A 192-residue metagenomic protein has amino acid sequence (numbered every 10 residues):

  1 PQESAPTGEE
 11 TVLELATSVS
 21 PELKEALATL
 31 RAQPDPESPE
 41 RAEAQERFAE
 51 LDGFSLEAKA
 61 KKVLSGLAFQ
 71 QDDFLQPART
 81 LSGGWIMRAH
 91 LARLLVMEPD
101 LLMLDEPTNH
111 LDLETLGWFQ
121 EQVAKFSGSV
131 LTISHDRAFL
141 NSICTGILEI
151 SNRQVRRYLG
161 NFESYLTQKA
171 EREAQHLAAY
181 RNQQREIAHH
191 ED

Functional and structural regions predicted by a protein language model:
P1-N182: ABC ATP-binding cassette signature C-motif
R181-D192: Short cytosolic helices in intracellular loops of multi-pass membrane proteins
